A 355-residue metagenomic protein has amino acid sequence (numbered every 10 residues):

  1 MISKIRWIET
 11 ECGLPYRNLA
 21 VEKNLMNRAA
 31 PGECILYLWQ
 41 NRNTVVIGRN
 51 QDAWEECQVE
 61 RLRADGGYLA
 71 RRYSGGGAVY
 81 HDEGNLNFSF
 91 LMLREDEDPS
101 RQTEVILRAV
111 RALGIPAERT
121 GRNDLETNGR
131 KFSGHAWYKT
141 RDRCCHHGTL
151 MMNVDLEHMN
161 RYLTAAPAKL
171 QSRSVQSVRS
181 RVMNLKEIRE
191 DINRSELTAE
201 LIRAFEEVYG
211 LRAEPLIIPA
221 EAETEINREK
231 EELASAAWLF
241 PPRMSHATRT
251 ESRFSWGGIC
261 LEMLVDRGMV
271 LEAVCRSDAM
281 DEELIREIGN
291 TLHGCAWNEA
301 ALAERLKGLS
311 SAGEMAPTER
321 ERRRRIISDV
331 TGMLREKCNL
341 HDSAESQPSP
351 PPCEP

Functional and structural regions predicted by a protein language model:
M1-E97, S349-P355: N-terminal lobe of the biotin/lipoate ligase/transferase fold
N85-N123: Contiguous, small/hydrophobic- and glycine-enriched helical/loop subdomains that border and often "cap" functional
I115-R122, Y209-E223, L302-A303, A316-R320: Flexible, glycine/charged-enriched surface loops at secondary-structure junctions
I115-S180: Internal, well-ordered alpha/beta segment that forms a basic, Gly-enriched binding/recognition surface
A136-W137, T149-M152, S252, I259-D278: Short beta-strand elements
H158-N160, A168-P215: A conserved active-site cap/scaffold subdomain adjacent to cofactor or substrate pockets
V182, M269-E345: Active-site- and interface-proximal helix/loop "cap" or "latch" segments in soluble metabolic and energy-transducing
A222-D266, P352-E354: Structured beta-strand/loop patches that form or line metal/cofactor-binding pockets in enzymes
